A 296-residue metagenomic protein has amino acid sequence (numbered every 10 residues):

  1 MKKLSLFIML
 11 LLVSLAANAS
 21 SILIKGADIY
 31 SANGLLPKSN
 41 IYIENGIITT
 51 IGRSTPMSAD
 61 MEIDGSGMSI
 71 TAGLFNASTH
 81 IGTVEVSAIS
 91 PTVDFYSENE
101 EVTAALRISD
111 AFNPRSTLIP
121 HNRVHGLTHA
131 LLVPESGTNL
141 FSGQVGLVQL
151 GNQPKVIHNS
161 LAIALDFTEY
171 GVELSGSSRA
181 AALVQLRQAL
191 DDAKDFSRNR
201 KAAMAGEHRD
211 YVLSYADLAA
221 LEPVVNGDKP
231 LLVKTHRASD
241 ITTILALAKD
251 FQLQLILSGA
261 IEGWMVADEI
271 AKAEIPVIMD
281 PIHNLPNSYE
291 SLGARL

Functional and structural regions predicted by a protein language model:
M1-L4: Positively charged n-region of N-terminal signal peptides that target proteins for export
S14-A16: N-terminal signal peptide c-region/cleavage motif recognized by signal peptidases
I22-I24, M57-S109: Replace "His-x-His-based motif
A27, G46, G67, S78 (+2 more regions): Divalent metal-coordination and catalytic microenvironments
I29, N33-T71: Histidine-rich, glycine-flanked metal-binding segment
Y96-I108, A248-Q252, P281-L285: Short, basic, glycine/proline-bearing loop/turn elements
L118, R123-L255: Polyanionic/metal-chelating signatures
A248-Q254, A271-I278: Glycine-enriched alpha-helix->loop->beta-strand junction motifs that scaffold or abut catalytic
